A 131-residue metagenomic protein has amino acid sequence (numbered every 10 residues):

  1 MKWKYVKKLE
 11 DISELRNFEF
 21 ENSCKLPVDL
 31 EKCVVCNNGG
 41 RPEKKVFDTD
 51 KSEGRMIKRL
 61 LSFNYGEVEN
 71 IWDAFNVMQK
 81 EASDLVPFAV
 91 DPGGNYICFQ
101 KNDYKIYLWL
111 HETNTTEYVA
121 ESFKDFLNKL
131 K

Functional and structural regions predicted by a protein language model:
M1-N95: A surface-exposed partner-binding patch
Y96-C98, E117: Short helix/loop capping segments that flank catalytic or ligand/cofactor-binding pockets
Q100-D103: Short acidic-glycine loop/turn motifs at beta-strand connectors
I106-L110: Short, compact, well-ordered microdomains
H111-T115: Short, solvent-exposed aromatic-acidic interface loops
T116-K131: Compact, glycine/acidic-enriched structural inserts
